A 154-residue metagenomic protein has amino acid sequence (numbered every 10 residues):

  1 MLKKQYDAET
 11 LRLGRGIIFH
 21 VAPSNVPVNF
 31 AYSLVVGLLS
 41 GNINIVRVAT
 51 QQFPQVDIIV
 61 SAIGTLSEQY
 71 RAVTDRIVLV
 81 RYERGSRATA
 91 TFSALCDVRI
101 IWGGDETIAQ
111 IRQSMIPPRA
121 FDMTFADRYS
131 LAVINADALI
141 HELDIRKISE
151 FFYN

Functional and structural regions predicted by a protein language model:
K3-L66: Conserved small-residue-rich beta-alpha loop and adjacent elements that most often cradle the phosphate/pyrophosphate
K4-D7, I77-D97: A structured beta-alpha segment of the ubiquitous adenosine-cofactor-binding alpha/beta core
I18, S24-V26, E83-A90, E106: Beta-loop-alpha module in the N-terminal Rossmann-like domain of NAD(P)-dependent dehydrogenases, especially those
V21-S24, V48-A49, V80-Y82, I101-G104 (+1 more regions): Short His-Asn-centered micro-motif
F30-Y32, V46, T65-L66, I108-N154: ALDH superfamily catalytic-core signature
G41, R99, I134: Residue-level signal for inorganic ion chemistry
T65-R81: A glycine-rich helix N-cap at a beta->alpha junction
